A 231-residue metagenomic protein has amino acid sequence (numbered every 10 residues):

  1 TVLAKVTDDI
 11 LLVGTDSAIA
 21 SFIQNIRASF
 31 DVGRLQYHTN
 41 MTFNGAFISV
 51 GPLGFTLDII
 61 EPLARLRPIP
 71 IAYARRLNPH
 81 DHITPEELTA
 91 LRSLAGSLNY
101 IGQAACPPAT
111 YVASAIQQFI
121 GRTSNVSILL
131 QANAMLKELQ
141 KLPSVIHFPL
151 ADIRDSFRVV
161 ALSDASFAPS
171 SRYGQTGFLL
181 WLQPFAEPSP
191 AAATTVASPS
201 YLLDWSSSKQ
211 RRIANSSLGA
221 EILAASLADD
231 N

Functional and structural regions predicted by a protein language model:
T1-N231: Long, low-complexity, charge-biased intrinsically disordered regions
